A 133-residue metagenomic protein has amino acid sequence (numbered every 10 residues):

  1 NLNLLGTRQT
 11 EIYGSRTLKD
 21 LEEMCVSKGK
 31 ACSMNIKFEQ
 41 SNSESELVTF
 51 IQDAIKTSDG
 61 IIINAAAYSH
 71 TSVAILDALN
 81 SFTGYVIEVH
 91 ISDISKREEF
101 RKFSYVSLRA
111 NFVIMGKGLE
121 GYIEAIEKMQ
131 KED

Functional and structural regions predicted by a protein language model:
N1-L2, A66-S69, S92-I94: Short glycine-rich anion-binding loops that position phosphate/pyrophosphate groups of nucleotides and phosphorylated
L5-T10: Short acidic, glycine/proline-rich loop/turn micro-motifs
E11-K30: Short catalytic helix/loop segments, enriched in acidic residues and glycine and frequently bearing histidine
N35-S45: Short beta->alpha junction loops
K37-F38, I87, K96-D133: Short, glycine-/small-residue-rich phosphate/pyrophosphate-handling segment
E46-F50, T71: Short acidic active-site motifs
A54-I61: Short acidic/histidine-rich motifs immediately flanking catalytic phosphotransfer sites in two-component signaling
S72-T83: Short Gly/Thr/Asp-enriched flexible loops that form oxyanion-binding sites at enzyme active sites
